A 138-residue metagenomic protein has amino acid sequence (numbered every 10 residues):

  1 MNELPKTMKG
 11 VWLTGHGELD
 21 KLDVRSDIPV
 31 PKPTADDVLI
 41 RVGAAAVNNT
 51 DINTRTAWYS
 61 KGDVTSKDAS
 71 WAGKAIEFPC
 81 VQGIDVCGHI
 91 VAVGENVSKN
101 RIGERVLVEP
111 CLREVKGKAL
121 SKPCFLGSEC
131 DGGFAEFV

Functional and structural regions predicted by a protein language model:
M1-M8: Eukaryotic N-terminal low-complexity, Ser/Thr- and Lys/Arg-rich leader segments that predominantly function as
G17-D23, N49-T50: Short N-terminal binding/cap micro-motifs at the start of the first secondary-structure element
P29-A46, W58-V115: Glycine-rich beta-strand-centered segment in the early N-terminal region that forms part of a ligand/cofactor-binding
T50-T56, G117: Cytochrome P450 core scaffold surrounding the K-helix E-X-X-R motif and the conserved "meander" helix-loop region
R113-P123: Short, Lys/Arg- and Gly-enriched loop/turn segments at beta-strand edges
E114, S128-V138: A structural motif shared across PLP-dependent enzymes of the aminotransferase-like
